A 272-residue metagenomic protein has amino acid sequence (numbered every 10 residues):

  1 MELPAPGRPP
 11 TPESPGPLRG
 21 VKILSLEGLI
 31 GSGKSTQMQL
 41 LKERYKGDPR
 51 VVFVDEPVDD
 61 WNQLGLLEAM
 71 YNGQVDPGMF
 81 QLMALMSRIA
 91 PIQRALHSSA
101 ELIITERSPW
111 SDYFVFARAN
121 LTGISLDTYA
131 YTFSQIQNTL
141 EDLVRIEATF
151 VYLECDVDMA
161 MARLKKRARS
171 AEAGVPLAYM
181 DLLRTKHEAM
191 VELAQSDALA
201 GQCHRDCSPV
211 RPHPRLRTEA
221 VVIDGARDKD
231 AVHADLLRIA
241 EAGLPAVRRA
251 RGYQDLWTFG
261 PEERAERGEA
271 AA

Functional and structural regions predicted by a protein language model:
E2-P4, M161-A272: NTP-dependent small-molecule kinase module
L26: Hydrophobic anchor at the beta1->P-loop junction of P-loop NTPases
L29: P-loop (Walker A) phosphate-binding loop of NTP-binding proteins
K34: Conserved lysine of the Walker
Q37, L41: Hydrophobic positions on the alpha1 helix immediately C-terminal to the Walker A/P-loop
K42-S87: Conserved substrate/cofactor phosphate-moiety recognition/catalytic segment in nucleotide-dependent phosphotransferases
V75-V144: Glycine-rich phosphate-binding loop used to anchor ATP phosphates in small-molecule kinases, encompassing both
Y113-E188, H204: A glycine- and Lys/Arg-enriched "phosphate-lid" helix/loop adjacent to the NTP-binding pocket of small-molecule kinases
